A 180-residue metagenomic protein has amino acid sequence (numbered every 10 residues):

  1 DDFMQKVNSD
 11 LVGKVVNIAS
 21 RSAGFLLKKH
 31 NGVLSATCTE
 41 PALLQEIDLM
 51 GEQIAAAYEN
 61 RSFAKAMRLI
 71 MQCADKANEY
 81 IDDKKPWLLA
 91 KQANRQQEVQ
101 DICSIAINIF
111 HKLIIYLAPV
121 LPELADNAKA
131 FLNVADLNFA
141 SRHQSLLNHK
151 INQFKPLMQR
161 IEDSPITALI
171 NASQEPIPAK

Functional and structural regions predicted by a protein language model:
D1-C38, L132-S164: Catalytic adenosine-cofactor/nucleotide-binding cores of aminoacyl-tRNA synthetases and other
D1-L11, L49-R68: Extended, non-catalytic structural segments that build the interaction scaffolds of large macromolecular assemblies
S9, T37, P41, Q100 (+1 more regions): Charge-dense, low-complexity intrinsically disordered segments
D10-G13, N17, L49, Q72-D75 (+1 more regions): DHp/HisKA dimerization-phosphoacceptor four-helix bundle of two-component histidine kinases and homologous
I18-S22, A64-A66, I70, A77: Extended amphipathic alpha-helical segments enriched in small hydrophobics
A19-I54, N78-R95: Conserved, charged catalytic cores of large soluble enzymes
A56, R61-S62, M71-K180: Basic, alpha-helical terminal appendages of large translation-related enzymes
